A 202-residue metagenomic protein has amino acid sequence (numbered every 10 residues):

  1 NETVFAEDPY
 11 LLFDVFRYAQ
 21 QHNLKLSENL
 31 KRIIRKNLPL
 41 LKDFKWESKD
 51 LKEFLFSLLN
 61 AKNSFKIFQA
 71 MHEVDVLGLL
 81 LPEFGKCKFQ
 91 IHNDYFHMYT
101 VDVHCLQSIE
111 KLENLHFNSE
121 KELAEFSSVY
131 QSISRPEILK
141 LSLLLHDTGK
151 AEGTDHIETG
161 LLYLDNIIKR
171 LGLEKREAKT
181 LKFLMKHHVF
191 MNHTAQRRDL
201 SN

Functional and structural regions predicted by a protein language model:
N1, N23, H116-E120, D147-E152: Structural motif corresponding to the C-terminal cap of alpha-helices
N1-Y95: Non-catalytic interface/linker regions that flank or bridge core catalytic/transmembrane domains
F5, F44-S48, A61, M98-C105 (+3 more regions): Conserved phosphate/pyrophosphate-binding and hydrolysis machinery centered on Walker-type P-loop NTPases, extending
F13-F16, L106-I109, L161, D165: Predominant activation on well-ordered alpha-helical scaffold segments within soluble catalytic domains
Q20-L24, P39, N60-N63, E73-V76 (+4 more regions): Non-catalytic alpha-helical coupling and interface elements of nucleotide-dependent molecular machines and regulators
E73-F89, N93, Y99-L143: Active-site-adjacent "gating/activation" loops or surface patches in catalytic cores
T100-V101, S127-N202: Divalent metal-dependent catalytic cores for phosphoryl transfer on phosphate-bearing substrates
